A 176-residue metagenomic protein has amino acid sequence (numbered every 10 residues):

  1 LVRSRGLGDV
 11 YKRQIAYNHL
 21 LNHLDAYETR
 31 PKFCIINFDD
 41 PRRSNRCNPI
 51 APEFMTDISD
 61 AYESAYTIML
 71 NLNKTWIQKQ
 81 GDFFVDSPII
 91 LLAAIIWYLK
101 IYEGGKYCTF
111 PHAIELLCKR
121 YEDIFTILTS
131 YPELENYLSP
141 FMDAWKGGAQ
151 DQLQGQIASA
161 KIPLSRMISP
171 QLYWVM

Functional and structural regions predicted by a protein language model:
S4-M176: P-loop NTPase motor domains
